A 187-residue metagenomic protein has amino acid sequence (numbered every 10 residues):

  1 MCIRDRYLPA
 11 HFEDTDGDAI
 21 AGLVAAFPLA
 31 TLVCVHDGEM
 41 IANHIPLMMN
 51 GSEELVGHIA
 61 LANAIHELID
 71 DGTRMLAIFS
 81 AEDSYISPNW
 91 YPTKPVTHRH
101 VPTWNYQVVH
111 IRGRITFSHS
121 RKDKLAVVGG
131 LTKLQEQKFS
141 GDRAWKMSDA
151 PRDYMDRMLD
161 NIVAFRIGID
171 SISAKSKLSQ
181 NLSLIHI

Functional and structural regions predicted by a protein language model:
M1-D5, I185-I187: Conserved small/polar residues in nucleotide/adenosyl-binding loops
R4-L55: An N-terminal domain-cap segment
A21, H100, Y154-R157: A generic local secondary-structure boundary/capping motif
D37-E39, M48-L55, L61-A64, A81-Y85 (+1 more regions): Short, charged/polar surface micro-motifs in flexible loops or helix N-caps
H44, H58, H186: Histidine-centered active-site/metal-ligand motif
L61-V127: Short, structured beta-strand-loop surface elements
Y106-V108, G141-N181: Short, active-site-adjacent segments that bind or coordinate small-molecule cofactors and metal centers
A126-F139: Acidic, glycine-rich loop-and-strand cores that form catalytic or ligand-binding grooves in diverse globular domains
